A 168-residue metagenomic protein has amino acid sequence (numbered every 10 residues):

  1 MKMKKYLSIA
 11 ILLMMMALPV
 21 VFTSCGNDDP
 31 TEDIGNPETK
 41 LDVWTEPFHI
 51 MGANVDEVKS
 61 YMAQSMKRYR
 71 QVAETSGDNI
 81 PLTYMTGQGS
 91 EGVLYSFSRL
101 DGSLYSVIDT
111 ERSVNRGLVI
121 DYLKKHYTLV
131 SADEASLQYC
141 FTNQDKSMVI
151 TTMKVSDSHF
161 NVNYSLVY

Functional and structural regions predicted by a protein language model:
K2-I11: Bacterial N-terminal signal peptides that target proteins for export
L13-P19: Sec-dependent N-terminal signal peptides of Gram-positive bacterial secreted proteins and lipoproteins
V20-S24: C-terminal motif of bacterial Sec signal peptides marking the signal peptidase cleavage site
G26-D121, K125, L166-Y168: Short helix/turn-capping signatures at newly exposed starts of structured segments
A73-S76, D121-K146: Short Gly/Thr-rich strand-loop-strand
E91-R99, K146-S156: Broad, structure-driven detector of short, well-ordered beta-strand segments within folded domains
L104-Y105, Y139, M148, F160: Hydrophobic residues embedded in beta-strands of well-ordered beta-sheets
T152-Y168: Short, low-complexity, Pro/Ser/Thr/Gly-rich segments in the mature regions of secreted, periplasmic
